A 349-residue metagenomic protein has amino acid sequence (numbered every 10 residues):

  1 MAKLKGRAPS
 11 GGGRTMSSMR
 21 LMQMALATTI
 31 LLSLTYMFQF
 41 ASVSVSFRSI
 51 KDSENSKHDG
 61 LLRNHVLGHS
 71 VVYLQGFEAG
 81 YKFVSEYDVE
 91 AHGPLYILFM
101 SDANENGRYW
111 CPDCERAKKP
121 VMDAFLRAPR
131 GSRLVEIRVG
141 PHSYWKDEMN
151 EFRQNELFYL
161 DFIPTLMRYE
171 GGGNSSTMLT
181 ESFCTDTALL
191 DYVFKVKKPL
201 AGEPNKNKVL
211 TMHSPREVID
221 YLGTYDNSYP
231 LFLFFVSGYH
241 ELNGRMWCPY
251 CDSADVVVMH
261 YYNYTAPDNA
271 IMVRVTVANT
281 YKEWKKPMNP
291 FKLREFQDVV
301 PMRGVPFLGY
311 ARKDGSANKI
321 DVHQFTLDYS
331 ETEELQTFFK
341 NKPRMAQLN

Functional and structural regions predicted by a protein language model:
M1-L21, S49-D52: Short, low-complexity, Lys/Arg-enriched N-terminal segments of secretory-pathway carbohydrate enzymes
M19-R48: Terminal signal-anchor or tail-anchor transmembrane helices that tether membrane-associated enzymes to cellular
S42-A103, I137, T165, D186-L231 (+2 more regions): N-terminal leader/targeting and pre-domain segments
G68, V72, S85-G131, L222-P267: Local sequence-structure signature of Cys/Sec-based thiol-disulfide redox active-site neighborhoods
F99, Q154, P164-Y169, S182-F183 (+3 more regions): A structural signal for the main folded, soluble domain(s) of proteins
L126-N150, Y262-P290: Thiol-based oxidoreductase modules, predominantly thioredoxin-like and allied folds used for disulfide exchange
W145-D161, G171-G172, E283-R303: Structural alpha/beta surface segment adjacent to cysteine/selenocysteine redox centers across thiol/disulfide enzymes
L160-G202, M302-N349: Non-catalytic, surface beta->alpha helical segment in thiol-disulfide oxidoreductase systems
